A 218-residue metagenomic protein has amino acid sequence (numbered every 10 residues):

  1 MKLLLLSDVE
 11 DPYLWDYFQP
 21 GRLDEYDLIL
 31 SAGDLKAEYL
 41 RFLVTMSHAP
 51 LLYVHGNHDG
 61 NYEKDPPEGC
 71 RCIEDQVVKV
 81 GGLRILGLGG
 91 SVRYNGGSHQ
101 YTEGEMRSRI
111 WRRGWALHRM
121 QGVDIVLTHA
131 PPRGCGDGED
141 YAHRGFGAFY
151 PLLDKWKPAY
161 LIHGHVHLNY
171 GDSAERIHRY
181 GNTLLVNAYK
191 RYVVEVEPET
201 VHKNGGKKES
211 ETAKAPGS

Functional and structural regions predicted by a protein language model:
M1-M46, R119-G122, K207, G217: N-terminal active-site segment of His-dependent metallophosphoesterases
K2, L6, W15, K64-D65 (+4 more regions): Binuclear metal-dependent phosphoesterase catalytic core
L5-L14, H55-R144, K190, T212: Conserved catalytic scaffold of divalent metal-dependent phosphoesterases
L5-S7, L28-D34, L52-N57, I73 (+3 more regions): Active-site neighborhood of phospho(di)ester-bond hydrolases with catalytic His/Asp-centered motifs
E10-L14, L35-R41, N57-E63, R93-G97 (+3 more regions): Active-site environment of divalent metal-dependent phosphoester hydrolases
L14-P20, A37-R41, R71-I73, W111-W115 (+2 more regions): A generic local structural motif
S47-H58, F146-F149: A short, gly/pro- and small-residue-rich
A49, V123, F149-L153, K157-H163: Proline-aspartate-enriched helix->loop->beta-strand connector
